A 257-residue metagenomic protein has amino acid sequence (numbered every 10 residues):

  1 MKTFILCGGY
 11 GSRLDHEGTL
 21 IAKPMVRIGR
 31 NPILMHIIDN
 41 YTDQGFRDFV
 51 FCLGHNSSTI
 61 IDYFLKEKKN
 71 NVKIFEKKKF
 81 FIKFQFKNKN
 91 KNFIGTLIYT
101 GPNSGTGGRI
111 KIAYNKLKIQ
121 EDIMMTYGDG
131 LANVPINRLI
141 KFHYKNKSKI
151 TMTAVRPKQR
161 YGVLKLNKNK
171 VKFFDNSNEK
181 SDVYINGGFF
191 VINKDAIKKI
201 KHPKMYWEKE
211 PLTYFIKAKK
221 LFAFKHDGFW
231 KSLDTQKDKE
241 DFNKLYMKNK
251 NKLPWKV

Functional and structural regions predicted by a protein language model:
M1-D62, K66: N-terminal glycine-rich phosphate-binding loop and ensuing alpha1 helix
K2, R47-F49, D122, K149-I150 (+1 more regions): Residues at the starts of beta-strands that form the adenosine-phosphate
L14, M25, L164-L166, V171-F174 (+1 more regions): Short clusters of hydrophobic/aromatic residues that line enzyme substrate/ligand-binding pockets
I33-H36, R109-I112, P211: Well-ordered alpha-helical segments embedded in enzymatic catalytic cores
I60-K168: Conserved beta-loop-beta/alpha segment of the NTase-like Rossmann-fold superfamily that binds/positions NTPs
D122-M124, L131, I136-Y144, R156-Q159 (+1 more regions): Catalytic-core segments of class I nucleotidyltransferases/pyrophosphorylases that form NMP-activated intermediates
